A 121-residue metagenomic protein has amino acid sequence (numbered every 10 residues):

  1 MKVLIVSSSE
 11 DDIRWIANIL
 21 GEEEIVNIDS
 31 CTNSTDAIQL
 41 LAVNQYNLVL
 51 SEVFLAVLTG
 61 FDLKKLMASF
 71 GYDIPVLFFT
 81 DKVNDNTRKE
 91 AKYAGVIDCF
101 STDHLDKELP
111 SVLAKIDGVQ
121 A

Functional and structural regions predicted by a protein language model:
E10-D29: Two-component/phosphorelay signaling modules centered on CheY-like receiver
S30-L48: Acidic, metal-coordinating helix/loop segments flanking the phosphotransfer/catalytic sites of two-component signaling
N33, T59-D62: Acidic catalytic/metal-coordinating carboxylates
L55-A56: The feature encodes the CheY-like receiver
F61-Y72: Short amphipathic alpha-helix used as the core "switch/output" element in two-component signaling
D62, V83-F100: Alpha4 helix (beta4-alpha4-beta5 surface) of REC/receiver domains from two-component response regulators
N86, H104-A114: C-terminal output helix
